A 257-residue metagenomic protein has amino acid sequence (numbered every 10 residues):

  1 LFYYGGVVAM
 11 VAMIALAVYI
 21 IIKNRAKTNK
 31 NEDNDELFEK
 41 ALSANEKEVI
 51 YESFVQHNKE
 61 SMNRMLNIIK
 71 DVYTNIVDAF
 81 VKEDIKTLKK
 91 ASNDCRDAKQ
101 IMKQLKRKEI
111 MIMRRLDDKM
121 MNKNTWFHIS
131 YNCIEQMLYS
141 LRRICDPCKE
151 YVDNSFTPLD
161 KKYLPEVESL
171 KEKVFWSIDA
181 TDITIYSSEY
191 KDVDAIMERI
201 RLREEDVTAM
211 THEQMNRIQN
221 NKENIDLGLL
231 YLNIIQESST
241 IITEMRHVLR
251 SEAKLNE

Functional and structural regions predicted by a protein language model:
L1-Y3, V11-E257: Cytosolic, long alpha-helical scaffolding segments
